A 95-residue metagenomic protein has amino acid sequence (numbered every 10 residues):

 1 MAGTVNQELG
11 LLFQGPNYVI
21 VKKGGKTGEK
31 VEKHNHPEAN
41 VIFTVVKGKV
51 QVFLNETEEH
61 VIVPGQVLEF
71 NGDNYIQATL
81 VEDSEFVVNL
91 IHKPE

Functional and structural regions predicted by a protein language model:
A2-K33, A39: A short glycine-rich, His/Asp/Glu-containing loop-to-beta-strand
T27, E38, E58, N74 (+1 more regions): A generic "binding-loop/recognition-motif" signal
K30-E32, G48-F53, V67: Short beta-strand segments in beta-sandwich/barrel cores
E38-V50, N55: Glycine- and acidic-residue-biased ligand/ion/polar-headgroup-sensing regions
V46-K47, V63-P64, E82: A cytosolic small-molecule/anion-sensing beta-strand core signal
E56-D73: Short acidic-glycine-tyrosine-enriched beta hairpin
G72-E95: Ligand-binding loop in jelly-roll beta-barrel domains
